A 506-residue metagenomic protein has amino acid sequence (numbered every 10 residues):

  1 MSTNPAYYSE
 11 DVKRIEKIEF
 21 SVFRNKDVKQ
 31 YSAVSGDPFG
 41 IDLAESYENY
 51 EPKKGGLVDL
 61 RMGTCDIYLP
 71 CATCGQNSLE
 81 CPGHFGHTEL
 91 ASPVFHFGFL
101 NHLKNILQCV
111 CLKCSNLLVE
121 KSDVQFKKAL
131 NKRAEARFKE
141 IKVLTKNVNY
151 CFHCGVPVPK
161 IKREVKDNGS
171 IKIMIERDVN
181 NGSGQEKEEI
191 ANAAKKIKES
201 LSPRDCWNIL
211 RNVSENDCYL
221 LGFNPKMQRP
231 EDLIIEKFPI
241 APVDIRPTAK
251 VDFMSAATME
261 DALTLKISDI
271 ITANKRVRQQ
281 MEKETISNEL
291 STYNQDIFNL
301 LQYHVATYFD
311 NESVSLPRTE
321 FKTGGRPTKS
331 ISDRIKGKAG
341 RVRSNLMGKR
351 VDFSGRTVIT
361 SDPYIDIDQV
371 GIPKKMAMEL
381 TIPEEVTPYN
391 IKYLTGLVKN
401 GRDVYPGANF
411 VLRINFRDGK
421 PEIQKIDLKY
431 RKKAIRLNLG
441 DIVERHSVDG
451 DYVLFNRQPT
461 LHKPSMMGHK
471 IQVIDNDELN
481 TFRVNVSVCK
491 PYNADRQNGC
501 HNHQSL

Functional and structural regions predicted by a protein language model:
M1-L506: Conserved core architecture of multi-subunit DNA-directed RNA polymerases
